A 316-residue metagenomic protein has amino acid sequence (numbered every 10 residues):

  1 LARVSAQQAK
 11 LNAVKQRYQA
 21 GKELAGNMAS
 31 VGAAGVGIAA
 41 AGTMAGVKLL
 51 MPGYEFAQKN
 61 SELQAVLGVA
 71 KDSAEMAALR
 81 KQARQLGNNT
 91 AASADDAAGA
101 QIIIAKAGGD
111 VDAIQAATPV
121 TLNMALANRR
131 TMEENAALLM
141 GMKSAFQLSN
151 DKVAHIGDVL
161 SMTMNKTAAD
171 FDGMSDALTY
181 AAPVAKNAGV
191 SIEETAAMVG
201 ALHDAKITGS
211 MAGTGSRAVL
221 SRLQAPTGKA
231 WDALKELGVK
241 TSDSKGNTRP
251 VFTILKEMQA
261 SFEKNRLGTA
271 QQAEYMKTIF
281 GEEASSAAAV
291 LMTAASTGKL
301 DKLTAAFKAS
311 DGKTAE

Functional and structural regions predicted by a protein language model:
A2-A13: N-terminal intrinsically disordered, acidic low-complexity segments at the extreme N-terminus
A13-A39: Membrane-penetrating hydrophobic segments
A34-N88, G99-A107, A116-N128, E134-T167 (+5 more regions): Small-residue helix-packing and pore-constriction motifs in hydrophobic alpha-helices
R84, V239-S242, T253-E316: Hydrophobic, often aromatic-rich secondary-structure segments at membrane interfaces
G246-N247: Low-polarity contexts
